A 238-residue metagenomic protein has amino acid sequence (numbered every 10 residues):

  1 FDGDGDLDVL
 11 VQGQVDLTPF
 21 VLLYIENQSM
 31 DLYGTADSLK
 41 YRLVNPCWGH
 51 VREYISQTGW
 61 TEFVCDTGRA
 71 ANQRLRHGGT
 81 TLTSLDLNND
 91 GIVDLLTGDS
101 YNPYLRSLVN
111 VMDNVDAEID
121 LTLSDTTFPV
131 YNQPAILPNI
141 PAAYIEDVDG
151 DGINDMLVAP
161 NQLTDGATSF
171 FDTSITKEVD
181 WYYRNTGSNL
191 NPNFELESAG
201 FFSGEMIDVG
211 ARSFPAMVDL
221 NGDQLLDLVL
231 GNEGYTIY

Functional and structural regions predicted by a protein language model:
F1-Y238: Beta-propeller-forming repeat regions
